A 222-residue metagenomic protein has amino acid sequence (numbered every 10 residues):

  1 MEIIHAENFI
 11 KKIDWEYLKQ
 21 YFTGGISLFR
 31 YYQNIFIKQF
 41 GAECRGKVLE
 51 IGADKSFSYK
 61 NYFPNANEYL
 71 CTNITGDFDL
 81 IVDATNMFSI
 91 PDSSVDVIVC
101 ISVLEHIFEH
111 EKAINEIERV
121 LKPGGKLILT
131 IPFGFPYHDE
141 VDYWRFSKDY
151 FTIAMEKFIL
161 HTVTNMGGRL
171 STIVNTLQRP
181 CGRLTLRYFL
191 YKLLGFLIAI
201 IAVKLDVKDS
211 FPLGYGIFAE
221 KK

Functional and structural regions predicted by a protein language model:
M1-S93, V97, D209-Y215: Conserved N-terminal segment of class I S-adenosyl-L-methionine
E50, C100, L129: Redox-cofactor binding/interface segments in oxidoreductases and associated redox assembly factors
G52, V103, P132: Short glycine-/small-residue-rich Rossmann-like dinucleotide-binding loops
N86, E105, F135: Active-site micro-motifs of SAM-dependent methyltransferase domains
V97-V103: A short beta-strand submotif of the Rossmann-like class I SAM-dependent methyltransferase core that lines
F108-K112, E116, K126-K222: S-adenosyl-L-methionine-dependent methyltransferase catalytic module, highlighting the catalytic core
V120: Acidic-aromatic/histidine active-site loop/patch
